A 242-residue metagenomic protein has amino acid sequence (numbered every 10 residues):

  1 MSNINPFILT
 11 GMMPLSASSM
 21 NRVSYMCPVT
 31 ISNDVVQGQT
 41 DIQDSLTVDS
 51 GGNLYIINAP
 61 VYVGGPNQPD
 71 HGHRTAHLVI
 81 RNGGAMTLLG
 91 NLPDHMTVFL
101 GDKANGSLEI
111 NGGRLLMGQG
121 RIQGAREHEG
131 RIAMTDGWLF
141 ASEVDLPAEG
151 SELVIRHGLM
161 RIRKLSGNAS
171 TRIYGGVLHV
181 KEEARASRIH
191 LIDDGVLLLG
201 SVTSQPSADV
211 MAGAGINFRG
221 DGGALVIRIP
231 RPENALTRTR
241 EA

Functional and structural regions predicted by a protein language model:
M1-A242: Extracellular beta-strand-rich, repetitive "passenger/adhesive" scaffolds that bind or process carbohydrates
